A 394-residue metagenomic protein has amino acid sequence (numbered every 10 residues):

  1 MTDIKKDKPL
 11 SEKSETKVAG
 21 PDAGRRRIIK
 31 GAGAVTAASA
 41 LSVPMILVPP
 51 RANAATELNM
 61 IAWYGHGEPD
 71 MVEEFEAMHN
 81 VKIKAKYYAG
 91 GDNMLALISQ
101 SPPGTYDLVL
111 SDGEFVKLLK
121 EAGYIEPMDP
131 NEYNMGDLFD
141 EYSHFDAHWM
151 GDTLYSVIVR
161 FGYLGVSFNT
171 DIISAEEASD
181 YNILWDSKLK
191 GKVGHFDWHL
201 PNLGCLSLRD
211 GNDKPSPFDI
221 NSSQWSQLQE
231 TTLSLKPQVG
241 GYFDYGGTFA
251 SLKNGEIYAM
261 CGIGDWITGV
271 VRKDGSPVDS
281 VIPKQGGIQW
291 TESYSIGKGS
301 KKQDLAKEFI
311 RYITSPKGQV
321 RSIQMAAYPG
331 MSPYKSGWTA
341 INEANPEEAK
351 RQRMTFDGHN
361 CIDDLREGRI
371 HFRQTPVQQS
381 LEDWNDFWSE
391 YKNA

Functional and structural regions predicted by a protein language model:
M1-R27, A37-L41, M45-R51: N-terminal secretory signal peptides
A55-L118: Early extracytoplasmic/lumenal segment of secretory-pathway proteins
D112-G240, D244-K253: Extracytoplasmic ligand-binding site segments that recognize negatively charged/polar headgroups
V116-L118, C261-S276: A ligand-binding cleft/hinge motif common to bilobed small-molecule-binding domains
S167-I172, L208-R209, W290-K302, R321-Q324: A bilobed periplasmic-binding-protein/Venus flytrap-type ligand-binding module shared by bacterial periplasmic
W225-S234, G264, D274-S295: Periplasmic-binding protein-like
G297-R366: Mature extracytoplasmic/periplasmic domains
C361-A394: Conserved C-terminal helix/tail region of periplasmic/extracytoplasmic solute-binding proteins
